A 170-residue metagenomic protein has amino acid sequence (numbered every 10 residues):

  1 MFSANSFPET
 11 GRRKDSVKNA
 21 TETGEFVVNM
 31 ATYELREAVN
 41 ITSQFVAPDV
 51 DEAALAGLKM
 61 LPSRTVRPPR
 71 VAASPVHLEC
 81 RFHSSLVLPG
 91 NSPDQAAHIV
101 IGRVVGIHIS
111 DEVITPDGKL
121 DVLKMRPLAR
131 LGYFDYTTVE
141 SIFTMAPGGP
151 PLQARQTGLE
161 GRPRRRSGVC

Functional and structural regions predicted by a protein language model:
M1-C170: Basic, polyanion-binding surface patches
